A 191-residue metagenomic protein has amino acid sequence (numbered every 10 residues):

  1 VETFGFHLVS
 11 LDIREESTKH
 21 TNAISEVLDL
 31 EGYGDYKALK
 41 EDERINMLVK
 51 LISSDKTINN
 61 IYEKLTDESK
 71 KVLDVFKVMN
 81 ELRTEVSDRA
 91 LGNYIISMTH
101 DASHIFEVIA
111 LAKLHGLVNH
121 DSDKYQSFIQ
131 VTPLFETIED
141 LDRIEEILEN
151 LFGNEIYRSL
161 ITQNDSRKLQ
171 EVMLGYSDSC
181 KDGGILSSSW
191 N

Functional and structural regions predicted by a protein language model:
V1-E85: Extended, charge-enriched "interface" segments that sit outside catalytic cores
S10, I52-N191: Conserved alpha/beta-domain cores
